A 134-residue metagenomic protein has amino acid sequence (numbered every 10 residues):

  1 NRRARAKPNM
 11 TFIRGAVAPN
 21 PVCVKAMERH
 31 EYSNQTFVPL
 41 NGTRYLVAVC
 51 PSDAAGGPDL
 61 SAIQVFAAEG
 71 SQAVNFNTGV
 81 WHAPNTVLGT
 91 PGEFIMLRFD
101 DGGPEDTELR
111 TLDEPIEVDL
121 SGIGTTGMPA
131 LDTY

Functional and structural regions predicted by a protein language model:
N1-V65, G102-E105, I116-Y134: Non-catalytic, conserved peripheral segments adjacent to functional cores
Q35-V38, A73-V74, N85: His/acidic/aromatic-lined binding-pocket segments of jelly-roll/cupin-type domains and related regulatory beta-sandwich
T43-Y45, Q64, G70-Q72, T90-E93: A short pocket-lining beta-strand/turn micro-motif at the edge of beta-sheets
L46-V47, N75, A83, M96: Short hydrophobic/aromatic-rich beta-strand segments that constitute the beta-sheet cores of beta-sandwich/beta-barrel
D53, I63, F76, T90-G92 (+2 more regions): Generic preference for flexible, low-structure residues
A67-A83: Conserved metal-binding segment of the jelly-roll/cupin
V80-T107: A short beta-strand-loop micro-motif that forms or neighbors metal/cofactor- and ligand-binding patches at active-site
